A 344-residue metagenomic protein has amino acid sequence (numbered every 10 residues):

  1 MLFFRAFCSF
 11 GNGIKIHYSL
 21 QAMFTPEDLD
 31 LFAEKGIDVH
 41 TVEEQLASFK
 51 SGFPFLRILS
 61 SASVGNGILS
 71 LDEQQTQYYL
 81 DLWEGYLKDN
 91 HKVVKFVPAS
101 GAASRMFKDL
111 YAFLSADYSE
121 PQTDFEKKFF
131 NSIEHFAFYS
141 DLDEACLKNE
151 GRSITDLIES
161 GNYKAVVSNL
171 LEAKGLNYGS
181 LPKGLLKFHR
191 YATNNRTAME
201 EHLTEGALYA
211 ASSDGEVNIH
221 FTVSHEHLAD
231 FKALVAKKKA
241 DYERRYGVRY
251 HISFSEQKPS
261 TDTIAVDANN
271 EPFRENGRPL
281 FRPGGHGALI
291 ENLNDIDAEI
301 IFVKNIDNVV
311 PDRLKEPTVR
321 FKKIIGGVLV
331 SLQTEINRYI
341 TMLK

Functional and structural regions predicted by a protein language model:
G11-G13: Residue-identity detector for glycine
L20-A47: Intrinsically disordered, low-structural-confidence terminal and linker regions
F24, L29-F32, S51-P54, I58-K344: Domain-scale recognition of functional cores that engage charged ligands
